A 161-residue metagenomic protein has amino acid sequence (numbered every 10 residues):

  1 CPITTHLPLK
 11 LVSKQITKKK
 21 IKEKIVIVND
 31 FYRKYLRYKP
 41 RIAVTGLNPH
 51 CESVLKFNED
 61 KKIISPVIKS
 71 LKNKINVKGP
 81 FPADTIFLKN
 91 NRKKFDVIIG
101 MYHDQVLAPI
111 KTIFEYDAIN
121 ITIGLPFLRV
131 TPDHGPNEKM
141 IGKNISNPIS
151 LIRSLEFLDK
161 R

Functional and structural regions predicted by a protein language model:
C1-V26, N137-R161: Short, glycine-/small-residue-rich phosphate/pyrophosphate-handling segment
P2-P80: Glycine-rich phosphate/diphosphate-binding loop of Rossmann-like nucleotide-binding domains
V67-R161: Glycine-rich phosphate/nucleotide-binding loop
